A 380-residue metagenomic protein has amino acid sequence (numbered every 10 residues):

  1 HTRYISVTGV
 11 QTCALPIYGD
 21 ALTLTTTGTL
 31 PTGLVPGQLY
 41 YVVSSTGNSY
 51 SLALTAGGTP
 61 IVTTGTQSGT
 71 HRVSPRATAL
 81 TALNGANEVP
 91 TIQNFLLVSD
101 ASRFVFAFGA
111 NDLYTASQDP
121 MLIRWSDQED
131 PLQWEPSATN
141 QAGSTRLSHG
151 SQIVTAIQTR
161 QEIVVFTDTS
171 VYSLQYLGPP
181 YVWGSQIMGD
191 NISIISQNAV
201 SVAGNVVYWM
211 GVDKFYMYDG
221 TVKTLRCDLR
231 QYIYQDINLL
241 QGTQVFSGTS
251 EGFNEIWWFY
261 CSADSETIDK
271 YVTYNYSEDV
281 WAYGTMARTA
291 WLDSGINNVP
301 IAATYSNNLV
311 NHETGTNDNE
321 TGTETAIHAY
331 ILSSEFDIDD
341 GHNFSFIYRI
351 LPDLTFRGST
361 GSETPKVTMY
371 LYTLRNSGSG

Functional and structural regions predicted by a protein language model:
H1-C13: Single conserved hydrophobic/aromatic residue that forms the stacking wall/gate of nucleotide- or nucleobase-binding
S6, L15, S51-A53, S117 (+2 more regions): Short linear Ser/Thr-Pro motifs
G9-T12, A21, R349: Extracellular/lumenal ectodomain signal focusing on beta-strand-rich modules and carbohydrate-recognition contexts
A14, Y50-L52, A107, I256-F259 (+1 more regions): Generic recognition of long tandem-repeat/solenoid scaffolds
A14-P90: Small/polar beta-strand repeat architecture
G28, A56, L177, T221 (+1 more regions): Solvent-exposed strand-loop boundary residues in beta-sheet-rich modules
R76-V245, D279-M286: Beta-propeller and closely related beta-pinwheel folds
S151, Q158-Q161, S185, D190-G380: Beta-sheet repeat architectures centered on beta-propellers
